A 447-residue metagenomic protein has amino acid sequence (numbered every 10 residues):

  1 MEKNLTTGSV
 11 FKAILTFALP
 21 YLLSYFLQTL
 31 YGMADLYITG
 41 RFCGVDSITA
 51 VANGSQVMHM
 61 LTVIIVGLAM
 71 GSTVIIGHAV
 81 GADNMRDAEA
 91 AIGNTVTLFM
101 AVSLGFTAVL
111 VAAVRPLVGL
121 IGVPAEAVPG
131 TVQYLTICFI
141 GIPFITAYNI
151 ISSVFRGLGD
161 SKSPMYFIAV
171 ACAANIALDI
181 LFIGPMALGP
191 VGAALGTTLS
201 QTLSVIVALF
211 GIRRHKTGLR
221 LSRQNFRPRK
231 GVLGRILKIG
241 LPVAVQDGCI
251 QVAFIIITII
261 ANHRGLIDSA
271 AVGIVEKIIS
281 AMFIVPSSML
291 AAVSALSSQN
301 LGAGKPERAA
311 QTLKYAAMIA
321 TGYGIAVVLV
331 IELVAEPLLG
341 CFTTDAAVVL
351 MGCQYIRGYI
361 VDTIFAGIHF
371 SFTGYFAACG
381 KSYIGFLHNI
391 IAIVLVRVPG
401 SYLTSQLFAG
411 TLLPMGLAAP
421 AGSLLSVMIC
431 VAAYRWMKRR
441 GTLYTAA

Functional and structural regions predicted by a protein language model:
M1-A18, I76-P143, P185-L241, S297-D362 (+1 more regions): Short alpha-helical transmembrane segments in multi-pass integral membrane proteins
K12-T73, G77, L241-A261: Signature of the first transmembrane helix
T16-G32, I137, A171, S200-S204 (+4 more regions): Transmembrane helical elements of multi-pass membrane transporters/channels
Y21, Y25, Y37, V74 (+15 more regions): Transmembrane alpha-helix boundary and packing residues in multipass membrane permease domains and related
L30-T49, V118-A125, L181-L188, G248-A281 (+3 more regions): Helix-terminus/linker motif at the lipid-water interface of multi-pass membrane proteins
C43-Q56, L135, A194, L266-A281 (+2 more regions): Small-residue hotspots at the loop-to-helix junctions and early N-terminal turns of transmembrane alpha-helices
I48-A108, I145-P164, T258, A271-L329 (+2 more regions): Small-residue-rich hydrophobic transmembrane alpha-helices
C138-R156, P164-C172, A193-A208, S287-L290 (+4 more regions): Short runs within selected transmembrane alpha-helices of multi-pass transporters and secretion channels
